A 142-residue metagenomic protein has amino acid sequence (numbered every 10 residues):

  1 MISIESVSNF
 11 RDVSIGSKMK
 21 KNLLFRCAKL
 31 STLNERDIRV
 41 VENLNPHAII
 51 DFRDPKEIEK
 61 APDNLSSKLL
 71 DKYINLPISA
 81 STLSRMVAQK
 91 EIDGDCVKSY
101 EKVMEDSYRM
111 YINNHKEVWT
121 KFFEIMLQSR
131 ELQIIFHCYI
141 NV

Functional and structural regions predicted by a protein language model:
M1-I135: Cys-dependent protein tyrosine phosphatase-like superfamily
I134-V142: A contiguous pocket-lining binding segment that forms or flanks enzyme active sites
